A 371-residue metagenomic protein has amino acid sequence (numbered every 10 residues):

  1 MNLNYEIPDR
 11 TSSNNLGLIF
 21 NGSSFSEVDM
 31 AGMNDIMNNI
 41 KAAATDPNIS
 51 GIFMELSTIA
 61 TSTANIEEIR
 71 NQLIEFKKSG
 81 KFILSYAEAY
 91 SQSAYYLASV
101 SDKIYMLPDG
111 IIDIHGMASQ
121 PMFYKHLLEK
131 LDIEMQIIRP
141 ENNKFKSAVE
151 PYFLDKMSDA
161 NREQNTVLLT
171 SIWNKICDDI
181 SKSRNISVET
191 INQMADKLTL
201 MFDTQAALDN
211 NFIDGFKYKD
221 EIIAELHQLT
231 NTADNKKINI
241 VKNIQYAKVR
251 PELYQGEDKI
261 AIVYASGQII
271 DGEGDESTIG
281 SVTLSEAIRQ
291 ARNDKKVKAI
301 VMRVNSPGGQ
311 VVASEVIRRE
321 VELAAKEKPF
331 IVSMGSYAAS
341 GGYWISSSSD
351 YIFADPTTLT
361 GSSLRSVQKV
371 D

Functional and structural regions predicted by a protein language model:
M1-M201, H227-P329, Y337-D371: Small-residue-centered hinge/linker elements
A98, D214-F216: Paired acidic/hydrophobic, glycine-rich loop segments that form the ligand-binding mouth/hinge of periplasmic-binding
A195-K197, T204-A207, F216: PDZ peptide-recognition modules
D214, I223-L229: Terminal amphipathic helices with adjacent charged low-complexity linkers/tails
M334: Active-site neighborhood of thiol-dependent amide/isopeptide-bond enzymes
